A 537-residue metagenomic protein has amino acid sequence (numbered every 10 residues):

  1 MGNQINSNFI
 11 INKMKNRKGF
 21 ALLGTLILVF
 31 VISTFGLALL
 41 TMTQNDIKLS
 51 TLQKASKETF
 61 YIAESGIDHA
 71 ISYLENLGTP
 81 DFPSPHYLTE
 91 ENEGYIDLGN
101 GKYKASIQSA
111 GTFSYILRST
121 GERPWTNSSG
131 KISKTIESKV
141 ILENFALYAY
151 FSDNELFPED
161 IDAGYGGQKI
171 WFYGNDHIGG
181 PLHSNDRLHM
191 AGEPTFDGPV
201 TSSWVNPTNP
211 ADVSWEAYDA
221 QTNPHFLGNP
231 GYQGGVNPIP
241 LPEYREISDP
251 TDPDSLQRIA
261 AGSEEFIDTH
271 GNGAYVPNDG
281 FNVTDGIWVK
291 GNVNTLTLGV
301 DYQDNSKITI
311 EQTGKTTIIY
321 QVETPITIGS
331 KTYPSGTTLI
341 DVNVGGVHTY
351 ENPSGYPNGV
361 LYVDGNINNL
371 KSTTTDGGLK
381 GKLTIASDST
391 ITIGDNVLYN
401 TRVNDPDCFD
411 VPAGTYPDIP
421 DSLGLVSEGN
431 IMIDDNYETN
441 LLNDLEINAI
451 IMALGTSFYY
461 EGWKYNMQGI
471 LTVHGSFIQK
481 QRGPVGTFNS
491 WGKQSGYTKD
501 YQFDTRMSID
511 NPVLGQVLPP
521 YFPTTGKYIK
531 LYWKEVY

Functional and structural regions predicted by a protein language model:
G2-D186, T195-F196, E535-Y537: Beta-strand/loop motifs with alternating small/hydrophobic and polar/acidic residues, enriched in the first structured
Q44, T51-Q53, V200, V397 (+3 more regions): Solvent-exposed, flexible loop/coil residues
I96-N100, G111-Y115, A146-T390, G394 (+1 more regions): C-terminal globular interaction/adhesion domains in large, modular proteins
N127-S129, N185, V397, T401-F409: N-terminal pilin/flagellin-like segments and related low-complexity appendage regions
V140, L379, V397: Hydrophobic pocket-lining residues within nucleotide cofactor-binding pockets
